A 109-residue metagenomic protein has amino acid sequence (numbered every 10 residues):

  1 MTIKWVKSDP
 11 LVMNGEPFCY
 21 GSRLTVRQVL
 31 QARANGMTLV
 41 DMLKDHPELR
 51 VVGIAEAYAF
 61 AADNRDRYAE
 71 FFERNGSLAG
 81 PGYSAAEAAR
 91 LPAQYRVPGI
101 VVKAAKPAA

Functional and structural regions predicted by a protein language model:
I3-F18: Short, Lys/Arg-enriched N-terminal segment that forms or immediately precedes the first helix of a structured domain
G21: Anion-recognition interface
L24-A109: Long, charge-rich, low-complexity alpha-helical segments
